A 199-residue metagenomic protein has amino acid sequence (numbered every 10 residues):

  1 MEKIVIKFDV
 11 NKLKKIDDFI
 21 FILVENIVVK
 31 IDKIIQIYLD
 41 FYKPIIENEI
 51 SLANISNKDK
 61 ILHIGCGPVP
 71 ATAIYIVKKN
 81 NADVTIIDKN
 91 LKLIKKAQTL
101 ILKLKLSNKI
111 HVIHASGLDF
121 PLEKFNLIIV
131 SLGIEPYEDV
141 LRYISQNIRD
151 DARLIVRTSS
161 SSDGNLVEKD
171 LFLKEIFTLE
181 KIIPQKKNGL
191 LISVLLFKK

Functional and structural regions predicted by a protein language model:
M1-S56: S-adenosyl-L-methionine
K58-G67: Conserved class I S-adenosyl-L-methionine
P68-N80: Conserved SAM-binding loop of SAM-dependent methyltransferases across substrates and taxa, primarily the Class I
N90: Conserved SAM/SAH-binding beta-strand->alpha-helix loop
A97-Q98: Conserved SAM-binding loop
E135-N147: A short, conserved alpha-helix within the catalytic core of class I
D151-D163: Conserved beta-strand signature within the Rossmann-like core of class I S-adenosyl-L-methionine
S162-K199: Active-site capping/gating segments
